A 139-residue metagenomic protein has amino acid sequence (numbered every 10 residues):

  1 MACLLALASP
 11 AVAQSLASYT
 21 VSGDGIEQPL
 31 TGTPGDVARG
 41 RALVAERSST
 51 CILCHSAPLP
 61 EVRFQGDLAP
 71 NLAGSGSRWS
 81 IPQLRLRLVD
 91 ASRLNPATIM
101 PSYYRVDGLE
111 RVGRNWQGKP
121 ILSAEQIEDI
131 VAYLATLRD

Functional and structural regions predicted by a protein language model:
M1-A8: Bacterial N-terminal signal peptides
L7, A45-S48: Processing junctions and N-termini across compartments
S9-A13: Sec/Tat signal peptide C-region and signal peptidase I cleavage site
S15-E46: Electrostatic cytochrome c docking/interface patches
L30, P34, I52, S56-D90 (+1 more regions): Gly/Gly-Pro-rich "capping" loops immediately C-terminal to redox-active cysteine motifs in periplasmic/lumenal
R47-T50, P58, Q126: Short pre-active-site segment immediately N-terminal to redox-active cysteine/selenocysteine motifs in thiol-based
P82, L86-R87, R93, Y103-D139: C-terminal capping alpha-helices of c-type cytochrome domains
